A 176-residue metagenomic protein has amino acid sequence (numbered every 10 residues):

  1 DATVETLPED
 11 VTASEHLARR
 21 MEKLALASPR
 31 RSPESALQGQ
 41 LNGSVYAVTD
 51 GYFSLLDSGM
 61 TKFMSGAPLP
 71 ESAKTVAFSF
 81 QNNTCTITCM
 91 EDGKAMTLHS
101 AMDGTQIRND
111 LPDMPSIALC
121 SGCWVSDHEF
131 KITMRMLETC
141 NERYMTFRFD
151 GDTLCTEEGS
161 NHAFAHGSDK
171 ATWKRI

Functional and structural regions predicted by a protein language model:
D1-P115, M136-I176: Catalytic loop of the DD-peptidase/beta-lactamase superfamily, centered on the K-T-G motif and neighboring
P112-T133: Extended, loop-rich substrate-binding clefts of extracytoplasmic carbohydrate-active enzymes
